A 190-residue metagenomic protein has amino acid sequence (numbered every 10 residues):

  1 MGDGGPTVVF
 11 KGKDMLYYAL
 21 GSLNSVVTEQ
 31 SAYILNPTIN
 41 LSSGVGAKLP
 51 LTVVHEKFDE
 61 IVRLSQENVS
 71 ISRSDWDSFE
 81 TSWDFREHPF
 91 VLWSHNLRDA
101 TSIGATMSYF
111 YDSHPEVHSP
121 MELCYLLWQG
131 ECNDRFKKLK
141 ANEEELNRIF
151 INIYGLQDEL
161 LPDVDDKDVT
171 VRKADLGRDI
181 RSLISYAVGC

Functional and structural regions predicted by a protein language model:
M1-K48, F58-E60, L64-E67, I71: Basic, amphipathic alpha-helical recognition segments used for DNA target recognition
P50-C190: Non-catalytic DNA-recognition/assembly elements of restriction-modification systems
